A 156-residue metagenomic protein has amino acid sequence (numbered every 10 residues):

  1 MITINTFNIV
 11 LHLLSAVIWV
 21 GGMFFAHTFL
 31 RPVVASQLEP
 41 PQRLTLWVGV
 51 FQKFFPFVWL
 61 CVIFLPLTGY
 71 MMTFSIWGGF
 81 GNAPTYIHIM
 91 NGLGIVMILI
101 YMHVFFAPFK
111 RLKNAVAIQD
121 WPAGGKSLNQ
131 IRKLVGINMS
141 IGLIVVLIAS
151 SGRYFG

Functional and structural regions predicted by a protein language model:
M1-G156: Polytopic transmembrane helical bundles with strong interfacial aromatic enrichment
